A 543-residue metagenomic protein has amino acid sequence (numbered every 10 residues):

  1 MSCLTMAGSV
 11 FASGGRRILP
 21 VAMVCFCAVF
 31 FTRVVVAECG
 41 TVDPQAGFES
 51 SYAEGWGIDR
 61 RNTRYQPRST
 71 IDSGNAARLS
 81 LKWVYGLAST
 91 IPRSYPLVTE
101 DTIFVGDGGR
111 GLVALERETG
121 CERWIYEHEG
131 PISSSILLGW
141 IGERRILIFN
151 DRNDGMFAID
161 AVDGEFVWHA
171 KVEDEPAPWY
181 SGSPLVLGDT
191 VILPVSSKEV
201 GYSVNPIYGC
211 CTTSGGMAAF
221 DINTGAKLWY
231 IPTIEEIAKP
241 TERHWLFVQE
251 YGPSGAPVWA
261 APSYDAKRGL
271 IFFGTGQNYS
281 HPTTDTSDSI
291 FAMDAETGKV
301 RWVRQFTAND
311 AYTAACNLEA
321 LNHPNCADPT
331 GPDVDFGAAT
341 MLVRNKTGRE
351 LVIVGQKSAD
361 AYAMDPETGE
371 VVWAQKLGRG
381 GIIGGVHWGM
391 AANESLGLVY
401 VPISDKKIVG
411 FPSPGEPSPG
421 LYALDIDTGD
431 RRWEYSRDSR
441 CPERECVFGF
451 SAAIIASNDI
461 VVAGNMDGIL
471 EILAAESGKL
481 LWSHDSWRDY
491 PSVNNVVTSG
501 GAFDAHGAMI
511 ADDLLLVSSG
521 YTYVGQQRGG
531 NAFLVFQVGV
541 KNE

Functional and structural regions predicted by a protein language model:
P20-F30: Bacterial N-terminal signal peptides
C39-L81: Blade/loop signatures of beta-propeller domains
S50-I58, S89-G111, G130-M156, P176-G209 (+9 more regions): Repeat-blade elements of multi-bladed beta-propeller folds
G74, L115, G139, I159-D160 (+7 more regions): Hydrophobic/aromatic beta-strand positions that recur at structurally equivalent sites within the blades
K82, C121-W124, E165-H169, L228-W229 (+4 more regions): A structural motif specific to WD40 beta-propellers
E116-T119, D160-D163, D221-T224, A295-T297 (+4 more regions): Short loop/turn segments that connect beta-strands within beta-propeller blades
K171-D174, Y230-G252, R301-G331, K376-G381 (+2 more regions): Surface-exposed loop and turn segments in beta-propeller and other repeat-based domains that flank or scaffold
T213-G225, T286-K299, P417-D427, G530-N542: Beta-propeller blade signature
